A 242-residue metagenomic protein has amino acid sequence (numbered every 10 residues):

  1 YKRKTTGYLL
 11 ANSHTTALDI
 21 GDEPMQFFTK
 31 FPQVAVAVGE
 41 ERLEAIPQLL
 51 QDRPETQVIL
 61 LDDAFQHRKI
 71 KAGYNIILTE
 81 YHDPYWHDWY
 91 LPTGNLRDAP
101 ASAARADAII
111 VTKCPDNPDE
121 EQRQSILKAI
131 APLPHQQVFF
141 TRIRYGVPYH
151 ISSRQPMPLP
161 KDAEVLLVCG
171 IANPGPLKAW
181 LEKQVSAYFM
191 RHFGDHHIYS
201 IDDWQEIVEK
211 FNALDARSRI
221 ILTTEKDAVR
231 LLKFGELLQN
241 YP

Functional and structural regions predicted by a protein language model:
Y1, I221: Conserved small/polar residues in nucleotide/adenosyl-binding loops
K2-P134: Phosphate/Mg2+-binding loops and adjacent switch elements in nucleotide/diphosphate-handling enzyme cores
V34-A35, V138, R219, P242: Short, conserved active-site loop motifs that form the nucleotide-linked donor/cofactor pocket
V38, V168-C169, T223: Small/polar loops that bind or transfer phosphate-bearing groups
V58-I59, I77-T79, V138, A187-F193 (+1 more regions): Short hydrophobic/aromatic-enriched beta-strand-loop microsegments
P84-R217: C-terminal accessory "lid"/substrate-recognition subdomains
K113, T224-K226: Short secondary-structure boundary segments
N212-L214, R219-I220, A228-P242: Generic C-terminus detector
